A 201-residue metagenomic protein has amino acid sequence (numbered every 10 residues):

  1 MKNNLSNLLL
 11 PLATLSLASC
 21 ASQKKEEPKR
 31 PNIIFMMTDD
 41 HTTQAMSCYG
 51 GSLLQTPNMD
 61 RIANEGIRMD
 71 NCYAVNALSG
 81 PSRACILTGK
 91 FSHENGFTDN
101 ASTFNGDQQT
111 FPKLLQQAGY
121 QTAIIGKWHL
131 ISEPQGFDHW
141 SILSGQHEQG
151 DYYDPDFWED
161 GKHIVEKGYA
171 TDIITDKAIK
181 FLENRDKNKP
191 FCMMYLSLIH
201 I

Functional and structural regions predicted by a protein language model:
K2-I199: Formylglycine-dependent sulfatase
